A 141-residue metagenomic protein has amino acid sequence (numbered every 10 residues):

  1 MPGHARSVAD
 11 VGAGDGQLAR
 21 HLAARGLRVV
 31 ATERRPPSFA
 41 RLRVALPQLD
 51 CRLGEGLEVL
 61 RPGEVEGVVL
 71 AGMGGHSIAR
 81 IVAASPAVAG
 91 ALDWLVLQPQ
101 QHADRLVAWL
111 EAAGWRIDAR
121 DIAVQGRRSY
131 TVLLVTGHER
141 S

Functional and structural regions predicted by a protein language model:
M1-A5: Conserved alpha-helix/loop element of class I SAM-dependent methyltransferases that forms part of the SAM/SAH-binding
R6-G14: Conserved class I S-adenosyl-L-methionine
G14, M73-H76: Short glycine-rich anion-binding loops that position phosphate/pyrophosphate groups of nucleotides and phosphorylated
D15-L27: Conserved SAM-binding loop of SAM-dependent methyltransferases across substrates and taxa, primarily the Class I
R28-E33: Conserved SAM-binding motif I beta-strand of class I
P36, A40-P62: S-adenosyl-L-methionine
V59, E64, H76-S141: Class I S-adenosyl-L-methionine
V65-G72: Short SAM/SAH-binding signature in class I
